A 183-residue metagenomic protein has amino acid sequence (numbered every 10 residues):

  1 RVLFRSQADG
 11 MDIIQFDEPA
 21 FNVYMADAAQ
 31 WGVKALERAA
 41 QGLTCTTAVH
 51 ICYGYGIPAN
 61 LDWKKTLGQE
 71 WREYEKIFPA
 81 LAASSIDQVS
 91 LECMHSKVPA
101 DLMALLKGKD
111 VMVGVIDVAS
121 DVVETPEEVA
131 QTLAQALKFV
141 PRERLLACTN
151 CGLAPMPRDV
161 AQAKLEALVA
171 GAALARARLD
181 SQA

Functional and structural regions predicted by a protein language model:
R1-A183: Domain-level signal for soluble alpha/beta catalytic cores
